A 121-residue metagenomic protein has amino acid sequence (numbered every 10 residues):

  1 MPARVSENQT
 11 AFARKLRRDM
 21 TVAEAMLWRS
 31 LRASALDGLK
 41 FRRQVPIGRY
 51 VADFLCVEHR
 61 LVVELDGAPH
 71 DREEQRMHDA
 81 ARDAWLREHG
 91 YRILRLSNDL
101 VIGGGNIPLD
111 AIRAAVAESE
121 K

Functional and structural regions predicted by a protein language model:
M1-F12, E73-K121: Basic, glycine-rich
M1-K40, V116-K121: Solvent-exposed, charged helical/coil patches that constitute nucleic-acid or partner-interaction surfaces
V22, V45, M77-H78: Residue-level recognition of alpha-helix initiation/capping sites
D37-L39, R43, G48-A52: Short beta-strand or tight-loop elements that sit immediately N-terminal to catalytic metal-binding acidic residues
R43, D66, S97-N98: A secondary-structure boundary/capping signal
V51-A81, V101: Short beta-strand-loop-alpha-helix junction that forms the active-site gateway of nucleic-acid-processing nucleases
